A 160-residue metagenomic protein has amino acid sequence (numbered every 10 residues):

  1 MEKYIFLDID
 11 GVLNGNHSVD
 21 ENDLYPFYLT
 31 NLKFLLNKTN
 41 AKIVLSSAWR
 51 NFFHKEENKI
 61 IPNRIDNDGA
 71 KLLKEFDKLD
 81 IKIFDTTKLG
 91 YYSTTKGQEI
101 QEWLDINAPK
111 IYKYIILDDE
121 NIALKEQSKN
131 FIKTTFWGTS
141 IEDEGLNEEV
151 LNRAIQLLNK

Functional and structural regions predicted by a protein language model:
M1-K3, T39-A41, K110-K113, K129: Short coil/turn segments at beta-strand junctions that form active-site/ligand-binding loops
K3-S93: Alpha-helical substrate-recognition element adjacent to the catalytic core
A70-K160: C-terminal cap/substrate-recognition subdomain and adjoining C-terminal extension of metal-dependent phosphatase-like
